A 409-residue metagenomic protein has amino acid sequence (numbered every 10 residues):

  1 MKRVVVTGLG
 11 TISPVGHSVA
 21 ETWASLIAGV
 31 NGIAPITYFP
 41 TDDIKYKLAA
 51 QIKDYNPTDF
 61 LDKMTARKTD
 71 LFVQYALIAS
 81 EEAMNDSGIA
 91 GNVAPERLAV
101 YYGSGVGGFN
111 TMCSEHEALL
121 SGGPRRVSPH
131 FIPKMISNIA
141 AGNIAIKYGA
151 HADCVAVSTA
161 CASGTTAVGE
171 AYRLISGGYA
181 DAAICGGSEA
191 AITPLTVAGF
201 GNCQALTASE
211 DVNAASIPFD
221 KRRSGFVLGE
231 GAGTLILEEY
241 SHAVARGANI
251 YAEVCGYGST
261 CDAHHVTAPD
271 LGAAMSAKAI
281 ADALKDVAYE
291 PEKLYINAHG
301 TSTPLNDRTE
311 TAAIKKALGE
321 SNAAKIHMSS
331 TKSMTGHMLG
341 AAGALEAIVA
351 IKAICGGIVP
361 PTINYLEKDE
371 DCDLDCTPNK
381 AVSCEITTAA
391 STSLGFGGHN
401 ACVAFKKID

Functional and structural regions predicted by a protein language model:
M1-T65, S241-E253, I348-T362, K406-D409: ACP-dependent fatty acid/polyketide chain-elongation machinery
R3-T7, V30-P35, D211-Y289, L294-Y295: Condensing-enzyme catalytic core mediating Claisen C-C bond formation in acyl metabolism
V6, V30-T159, S188-G199, P291-N306: Conserved beta-ketoacyl condensing-enzyme motif
A20-S25, N110-R125, L174-G177, V197-E210 (+3 more regions): A glycine- and small-aliphatic-rich helix-loop capping segment at beta-alpha/alpha-beta transitions that lines
A76-I89, A140-A141, A145-A150, C154-E189 (+3 more regions): Active-site-proximal alpha-helical scaffold in enzymes
A76-N85, A140, A167, E238-E239 (+3 more regions): Short, well-ordered amphipathic alpha-helical segments that serve as non-catalytic structural scaffolds within diverse
S121-S128, T166-G169, R173, E189-A245 (+2 more regions): Glycine-/small-residue-rich "gating" segment that lines the acyl/pantetheine channel and substrate pocket
Y179-S224, Y257-L271, G300-D307, A324-D375: Acyl-CoA/ACP chain-elongation machinery
